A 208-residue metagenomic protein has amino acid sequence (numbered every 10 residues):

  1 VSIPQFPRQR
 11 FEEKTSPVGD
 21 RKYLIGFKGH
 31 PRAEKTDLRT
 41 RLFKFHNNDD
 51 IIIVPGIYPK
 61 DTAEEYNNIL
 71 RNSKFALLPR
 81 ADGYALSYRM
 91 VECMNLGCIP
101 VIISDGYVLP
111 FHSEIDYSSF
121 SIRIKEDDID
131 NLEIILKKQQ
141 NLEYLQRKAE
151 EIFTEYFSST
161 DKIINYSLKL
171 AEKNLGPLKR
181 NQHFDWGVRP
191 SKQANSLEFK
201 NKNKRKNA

Functional and structural regions predicted by a protein language model:
V1-Y88, L96, I102-E114, S119-I124 (+2 more regions): Nucleotide-sugar donor-binding catalytic core of glycosyltransferases
S118-L136: E2/UBC-UEV (E2-variant) core
I135-E151: Conserved donor-nucleotide binding/catalytic region of nucleotide-linked donor-dependent transferases
